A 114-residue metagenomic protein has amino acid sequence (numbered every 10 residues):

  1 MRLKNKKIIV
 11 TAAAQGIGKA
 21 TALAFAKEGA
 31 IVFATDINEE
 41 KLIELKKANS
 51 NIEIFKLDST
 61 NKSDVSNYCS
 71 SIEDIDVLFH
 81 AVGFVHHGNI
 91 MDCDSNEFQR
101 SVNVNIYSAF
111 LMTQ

Functional and structural regions predicted by a protein language model:
M1-I9: Flexible N-terminal pre-Rossmann segment of NAD(P)-dependent oxidoreductases
A14-Q15: Conserved glycine-rich cofactor-binding loop
E28-L42: Conserved glycine-rich Rossmann-like NAD(P)H-binding loop of the short-chain dehydrogenase/reductase
N49-K62: Rossmann-fold cofactor-recognition segment
V82-H87: Conserved NAD(P)H cofactor-binding loop of Rossmann-fold oxidoreductase domains
N89-I90, E97-Q99: Substrate-binding pocket helix/loop in short-chain dehydrogenase/reductase
T113-Q114: A short, exposed helix-loop element centered on a Lys and neighboring polar residues
